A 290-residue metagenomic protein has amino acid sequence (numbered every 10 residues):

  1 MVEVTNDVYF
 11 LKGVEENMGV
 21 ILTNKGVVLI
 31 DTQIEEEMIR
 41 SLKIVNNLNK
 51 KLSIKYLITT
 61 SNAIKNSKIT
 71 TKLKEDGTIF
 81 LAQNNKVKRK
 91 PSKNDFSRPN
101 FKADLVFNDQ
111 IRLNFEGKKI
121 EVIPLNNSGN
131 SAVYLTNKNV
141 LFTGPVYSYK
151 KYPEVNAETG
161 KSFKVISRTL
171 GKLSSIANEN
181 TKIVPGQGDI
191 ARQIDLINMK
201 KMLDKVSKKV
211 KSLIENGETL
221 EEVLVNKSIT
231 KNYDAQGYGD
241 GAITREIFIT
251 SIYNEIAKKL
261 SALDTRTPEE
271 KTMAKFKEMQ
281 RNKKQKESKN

Functional and structural regions predicted by a protein language model:
V2-V45, A132-Y134, K138-P145: Conserved beta-strand hairpin/beta-sheet module of binuclear metal-dependent hydrolase folds, prominently
D7, I21, D31, S61 (+8 more regions): Divalent metal-coordination and catalytic microenvironments
E15-M18, V27, I34-E37, S61-S67 (+9 more regions): Solvent-exposed loop/turn segments at secondary-structure junctions within structured extracellular/periplasmic domains
L22-I30, S148-E154, V206, N226 (+1 more regions): Acidic/histidine-rich, surface-exposed loop or edge segments in extracytoplasmic proteins
I34-E36, S128-S212: Metallo-beta-lactamase
N47-R112: Active-site HxH/HxHxD metal-binding segment of metal-dependent hydrolases
Q110-V140: Core dinuclear metal-dependent hydrolase active-site scaffold
I176-E179, I190-N290: Accessory terminal helices/loops
